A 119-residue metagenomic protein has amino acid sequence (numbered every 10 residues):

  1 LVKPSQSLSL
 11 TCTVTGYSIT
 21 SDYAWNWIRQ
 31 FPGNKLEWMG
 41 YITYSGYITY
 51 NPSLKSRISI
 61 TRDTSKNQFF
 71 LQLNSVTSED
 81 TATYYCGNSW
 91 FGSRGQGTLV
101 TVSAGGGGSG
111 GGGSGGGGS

Functional and structural regions predicted by a protein language model:
L1-S119: Extracellular domains of the immunoglobulin superfamily
